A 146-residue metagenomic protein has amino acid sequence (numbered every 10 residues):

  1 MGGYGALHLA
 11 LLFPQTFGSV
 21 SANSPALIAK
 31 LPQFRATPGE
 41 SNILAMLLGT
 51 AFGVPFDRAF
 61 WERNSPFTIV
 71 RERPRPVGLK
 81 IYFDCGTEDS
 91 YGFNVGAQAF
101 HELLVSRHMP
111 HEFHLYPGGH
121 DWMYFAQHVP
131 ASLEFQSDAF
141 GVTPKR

Functional and structural regions predicted by a protein language model:
M1-R146: Non-catalytic cap/lid and distal C-terminal segments of serine-dependent acyl enzymes
